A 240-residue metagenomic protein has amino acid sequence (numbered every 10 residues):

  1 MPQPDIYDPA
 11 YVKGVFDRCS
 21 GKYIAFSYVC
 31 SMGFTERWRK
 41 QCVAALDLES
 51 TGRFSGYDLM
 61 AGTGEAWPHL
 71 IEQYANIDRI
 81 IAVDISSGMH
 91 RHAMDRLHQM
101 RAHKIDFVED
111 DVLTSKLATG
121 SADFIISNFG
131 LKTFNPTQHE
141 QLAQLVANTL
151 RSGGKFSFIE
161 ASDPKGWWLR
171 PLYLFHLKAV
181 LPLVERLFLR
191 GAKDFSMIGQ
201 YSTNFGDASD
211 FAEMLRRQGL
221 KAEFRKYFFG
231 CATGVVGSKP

Functional and structural regions predicted by a protein language model:
M1-I24: N-terminal, positively charged/glycine-rich alpha-helical extensions of SAM-dependent methyltransferases
G33-G52, H69: Conserved alpha-helix/loop element of class I SAM-dependent methyltransferases that forms part of the SAM/SAH-binding
Y57-T114: Class I SAM-dependent methyltransferase SAM/SAH-binding core
L113-I125: A short acidic, Gly/Pro-enriched loop at the edge of an enzyme's catalytic core that lines a small-molecule cofactor
F124-T137: A short SAM/SAH-binding and catalytic strip from SAM-dependent methyltransferases
E140-S152: A short glycine-rich, Lys/Arg-flanked "PGG" loop and its adjoining helix->strand segment in the class I
I159-M214: C-terminal alpha-helical "lid/dimerization" subdomain adjacent to the S-adenosyl-L-methionine
Q218-L220, K226-P240: Core SAM-dependent methyltransferase catalytic element
